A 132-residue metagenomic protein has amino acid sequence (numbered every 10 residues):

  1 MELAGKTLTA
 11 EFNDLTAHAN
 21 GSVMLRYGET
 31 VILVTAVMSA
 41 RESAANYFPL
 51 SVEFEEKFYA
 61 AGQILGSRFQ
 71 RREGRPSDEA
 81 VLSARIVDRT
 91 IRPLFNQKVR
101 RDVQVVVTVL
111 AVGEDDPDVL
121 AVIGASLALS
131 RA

Functional and structural regions predicted by a protein language model:
M1-G5, D78-V87, V122-S130: A short, contiguous, amphipathic alpha-helix enriched in charged residues
M1-H18, S22-V23: Short, Gly/Pro- and small/polar-rich lid/capping loops
K6, A10, P93-Q97, S130-A132: Active-site phosphate-binding and catalytic loops of NTP-dependent enzymes
A19-V109, D115: Glycine-rich, flexible beta-strand/loop modules in the N-terminal catalytic cores of phosphate-handling
V106-A132: Active-site cavity-forming subdomains of large catalytic enzyme subunits
